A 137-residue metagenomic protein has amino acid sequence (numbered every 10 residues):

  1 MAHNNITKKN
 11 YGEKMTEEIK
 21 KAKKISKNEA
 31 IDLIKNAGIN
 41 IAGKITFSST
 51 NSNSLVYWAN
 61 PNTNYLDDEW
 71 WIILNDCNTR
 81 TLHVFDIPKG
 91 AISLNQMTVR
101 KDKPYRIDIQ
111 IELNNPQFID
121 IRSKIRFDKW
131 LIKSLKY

Functional and structural regions predicted by a protein language model:
M1-K14: N-terminal amphipathic/basic-hydrophobic helices that include classical n-h-c signal peptides and signal-anchor
K8, I19-G43, S48-Y137: Nucleic-acid endonuclease domains
